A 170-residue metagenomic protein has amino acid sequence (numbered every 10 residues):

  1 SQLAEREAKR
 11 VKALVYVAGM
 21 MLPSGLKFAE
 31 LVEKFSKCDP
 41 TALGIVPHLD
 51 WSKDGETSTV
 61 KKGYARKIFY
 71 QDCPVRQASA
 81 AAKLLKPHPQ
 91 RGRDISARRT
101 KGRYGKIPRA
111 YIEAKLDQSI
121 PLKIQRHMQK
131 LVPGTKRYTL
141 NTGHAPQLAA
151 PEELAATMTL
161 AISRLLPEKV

Functional and structural regions predicted by a protein language model:
S1, V17, A114: Conserved alpha/beta-hydrolase "nucleophile elbow" surrounding the catalytic nucleophile
S1-A4, Q129: A conserved amphipathic alpha-helix that caps or lines the catalytic cleft of carbohydrate- and lipid-modifying enzymes
E5-G55, K62, G92-R93, I120: Flexible "cap/lid" loop of the alpha/beta hydrolase fold
S24, E30, W51, Y70-D72 (+2 more regions): Generic structural "secondary-structure junction" signal
P47-G92: Internal catalytic-core helix/loop-beta-alpha segment that presents or stabilizes conserved functional determinants
R76, K83-E152, A156, S163: Conserved serine/cysteine hydrolase catalytic core
M158-V170: Short, hydrophobic alpha-helical segments
